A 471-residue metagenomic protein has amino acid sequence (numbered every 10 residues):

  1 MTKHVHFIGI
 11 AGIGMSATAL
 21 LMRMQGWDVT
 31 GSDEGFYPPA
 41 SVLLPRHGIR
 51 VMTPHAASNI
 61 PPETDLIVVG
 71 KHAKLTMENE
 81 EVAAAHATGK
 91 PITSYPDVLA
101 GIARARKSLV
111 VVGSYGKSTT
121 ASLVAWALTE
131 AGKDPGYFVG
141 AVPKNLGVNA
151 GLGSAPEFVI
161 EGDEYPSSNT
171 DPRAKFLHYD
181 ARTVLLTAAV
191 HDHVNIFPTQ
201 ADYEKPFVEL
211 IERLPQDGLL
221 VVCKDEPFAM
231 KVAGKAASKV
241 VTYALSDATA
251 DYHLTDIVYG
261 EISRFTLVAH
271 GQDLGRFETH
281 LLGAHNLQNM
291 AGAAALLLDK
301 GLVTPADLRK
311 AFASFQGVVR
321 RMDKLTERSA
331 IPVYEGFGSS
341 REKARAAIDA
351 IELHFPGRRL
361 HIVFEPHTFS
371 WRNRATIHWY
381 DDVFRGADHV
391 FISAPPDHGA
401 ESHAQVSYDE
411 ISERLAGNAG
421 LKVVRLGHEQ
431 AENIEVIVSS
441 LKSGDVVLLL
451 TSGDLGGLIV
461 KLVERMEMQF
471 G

Functional and structural regions predicted by a protein language model:
M1-V51, I67, A85-K90, V208 (+6 more regions): ATP-dependent carboxylate-amine ligase
F7, L21, Y95-P143: Walker A (P-loop) phosphate-binding motif
F7, V69, V111-G113, V159 (+1 more regions): Hydrophobic Val/Ile/Leu positions in short beta-strands of Rossmann-like dinucleotide-binding domains
S41-R46, M52, N59-V69, A73-S94 (+7 more regions): Acidic, Mg2+-coordinating active-site environments of NTP-dependent enzymes
K74-V82, N169-P172, V194-D202, W371-N373 (+2 more regions): Glycine/threonine-rich flexible loop motifs
L152-S154: Conserved motor-coupling elements within RecA-like helicase/translocase cores
E157-S167, V333-S339: Switch II (G3) loop of P-loop NTPases
P166-D180, E342-A350: Switch II of P-loop NTPase G domains
